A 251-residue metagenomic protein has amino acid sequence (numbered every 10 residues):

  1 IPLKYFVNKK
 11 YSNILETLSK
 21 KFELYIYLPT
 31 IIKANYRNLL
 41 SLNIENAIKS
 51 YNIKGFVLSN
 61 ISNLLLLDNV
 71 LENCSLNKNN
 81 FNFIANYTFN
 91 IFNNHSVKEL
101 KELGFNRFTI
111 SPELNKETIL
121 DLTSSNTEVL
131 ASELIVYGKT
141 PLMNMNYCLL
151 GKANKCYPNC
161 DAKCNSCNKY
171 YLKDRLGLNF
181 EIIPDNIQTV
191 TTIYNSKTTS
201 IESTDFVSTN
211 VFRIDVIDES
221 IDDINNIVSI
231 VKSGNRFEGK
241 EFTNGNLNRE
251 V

Functional and structural regions predicted by a protein language model:
I1-V251: Active-site pocket-lining/capping segments in soluble small-molecule metabolic enzymes
